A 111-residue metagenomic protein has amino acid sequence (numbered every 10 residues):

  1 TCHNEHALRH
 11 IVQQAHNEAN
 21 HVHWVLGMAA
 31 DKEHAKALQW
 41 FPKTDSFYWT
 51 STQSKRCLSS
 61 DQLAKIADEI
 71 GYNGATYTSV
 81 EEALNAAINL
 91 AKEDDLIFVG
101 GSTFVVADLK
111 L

Functional and structural regions predicted by a protein language model:
T1-S46: Nucleotide phosphate-binding/pyrophosphate-handling subdomain across enzymes that bind or process nucleotide phosphates
V22-W24, D95-V99: Generic beta-sheet signal
A35-L96: C-terminal helical cap/extension that packs against the catalytic core of soluble nucleotide-cofactor enzymes
S102: Active-site-proximal loop/hinge segments that shape catalytic or ion-binding/gating pockets
V105-A107: Short, active-site-adjacent cap segments at secondary-structure transitions
L109-L111: Short Gly/Thr/Asp-enriched flexible loops that form oxyanion-binding sites at enzyme active sites
